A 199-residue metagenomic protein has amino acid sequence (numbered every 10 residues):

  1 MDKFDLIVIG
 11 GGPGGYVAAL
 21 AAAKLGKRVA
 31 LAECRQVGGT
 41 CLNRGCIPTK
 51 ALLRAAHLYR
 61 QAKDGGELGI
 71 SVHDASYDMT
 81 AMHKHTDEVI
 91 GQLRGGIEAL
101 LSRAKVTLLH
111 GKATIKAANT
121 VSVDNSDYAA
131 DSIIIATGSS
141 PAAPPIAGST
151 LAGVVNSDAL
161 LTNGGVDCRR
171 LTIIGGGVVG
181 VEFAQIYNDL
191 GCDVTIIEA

Functional and structural regions predicted by a protein language model:
M1-G14, D167-G177: Beta1/beta-strand and adjacent pyrophosphate-binding region of the FAD-binding site in flavoprotein oxidoreductases
D2-K3, L20-K27, A32-R169: Glycine-rich flavin
I7, V17, K50, E182: Active-site phosphate/pyrophosphate-handling residues
V8, G12-Y16, Q36-V37, P141 (+3 more regions): Residue-level detector of alpha-helix initiation sites
I9, A32, I197-E198: The conserved SAM/SAH-binding core of class I Rossmann-like methyltransferase domains, concentrating on the hydrophobic
A18-A23, G180-A184: Small-residue (primarily alanine) positions within well-ordered alpha-helices, especially packing/interaction faces
G164-A199: Rossmann-like NAD(P)H-binding beta-loop-alpha module
